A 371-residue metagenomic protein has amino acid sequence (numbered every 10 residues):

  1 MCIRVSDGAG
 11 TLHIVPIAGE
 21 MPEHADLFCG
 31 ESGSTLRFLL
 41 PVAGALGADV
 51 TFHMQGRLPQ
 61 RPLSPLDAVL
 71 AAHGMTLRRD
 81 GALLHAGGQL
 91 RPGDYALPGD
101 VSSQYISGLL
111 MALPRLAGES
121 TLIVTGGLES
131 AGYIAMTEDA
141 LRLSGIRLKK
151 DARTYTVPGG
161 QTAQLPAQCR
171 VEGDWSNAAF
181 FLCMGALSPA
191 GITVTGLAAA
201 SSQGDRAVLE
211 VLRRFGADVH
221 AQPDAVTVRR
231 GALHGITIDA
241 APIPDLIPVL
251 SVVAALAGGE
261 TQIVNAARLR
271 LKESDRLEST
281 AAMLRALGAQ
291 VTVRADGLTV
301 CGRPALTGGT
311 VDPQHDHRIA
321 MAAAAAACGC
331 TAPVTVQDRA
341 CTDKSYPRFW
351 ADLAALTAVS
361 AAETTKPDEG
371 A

Functional and structural regions predicted by a protein language model:
M1-A371: Short, structured segments at the rim of ligand-binding sites
